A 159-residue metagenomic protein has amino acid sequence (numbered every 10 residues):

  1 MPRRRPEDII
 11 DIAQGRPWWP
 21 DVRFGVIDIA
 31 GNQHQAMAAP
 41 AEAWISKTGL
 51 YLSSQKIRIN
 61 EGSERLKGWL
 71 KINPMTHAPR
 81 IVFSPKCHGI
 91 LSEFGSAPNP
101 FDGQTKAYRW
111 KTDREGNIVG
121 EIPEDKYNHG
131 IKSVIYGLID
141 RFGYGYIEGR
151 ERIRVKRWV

Functional and structural regions predicted by a protein language model:
M1-V119, Y144-G145, R157-V159: Mg2+-dependent endonuclease catalytic cores in nucleic-acid-processing enzymes, primarily RNase H-like
N117-W158: Charge-patterned, long linear interaction tracts outside catalytic cores
